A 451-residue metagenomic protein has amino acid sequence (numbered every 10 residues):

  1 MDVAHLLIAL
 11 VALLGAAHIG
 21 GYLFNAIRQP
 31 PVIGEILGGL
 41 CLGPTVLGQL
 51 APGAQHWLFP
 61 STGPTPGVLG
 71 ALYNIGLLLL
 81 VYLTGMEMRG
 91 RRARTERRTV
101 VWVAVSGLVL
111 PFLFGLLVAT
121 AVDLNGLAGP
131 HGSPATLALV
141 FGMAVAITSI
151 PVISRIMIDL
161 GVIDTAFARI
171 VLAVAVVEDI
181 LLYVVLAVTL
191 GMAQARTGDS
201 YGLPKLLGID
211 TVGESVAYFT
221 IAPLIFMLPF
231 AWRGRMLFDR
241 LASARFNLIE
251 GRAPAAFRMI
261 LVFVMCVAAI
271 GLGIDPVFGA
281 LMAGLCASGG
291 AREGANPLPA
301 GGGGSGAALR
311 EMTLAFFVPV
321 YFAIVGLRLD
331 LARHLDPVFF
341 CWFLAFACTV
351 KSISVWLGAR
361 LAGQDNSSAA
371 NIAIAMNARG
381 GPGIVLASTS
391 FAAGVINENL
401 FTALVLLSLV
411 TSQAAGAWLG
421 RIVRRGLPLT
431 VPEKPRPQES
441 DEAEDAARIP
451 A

Functional and structural regions predicted by a protein language model:
M1-L13, P64-V81, S133-T148, S215-M227 (+3 more regions): Structural signature of hydrophobic alpha-helical transmembrane segments
L13-Y22, L40, P44, G48-Q49 (+14 more regions): Transmembrane alpha-helical segments of multi-pass membrane transport proteins and ion-pumping complexes
G15-A26, Q49, G90-L160, V325-A332 (+2 more regions): Transmembrane alpha-helices that form the ion-translocation and gating core of multi-pass ion transport proteins
E35-L47, W102-L116, A173-A187, N247-C266 (+3 more regions): Small-residue-rich segments of transmembrane alpha-helices in multi-pass membrane proteins, especially helix faces
L42-T99, D239-F343: Membrane-interface junctions of multi-pass transporters
P52-P64, V122-G132, A195-E214, S243 (+3 more regions): Membrane-interface helix termini and inter-helical loops of multi-pass transporters
T120-N125, T189, A193-T197, E214-R240 (+2 more regions): Juxtamembrane and boundary regions of transmembrane helices in multi-pass small-molecule transporters and channels
D199-T211, R235-F257, A291-G306, R424-A451: Intrinsically disordered, low-complexity non-transmembrane regions of multi-pass membrane transporters
